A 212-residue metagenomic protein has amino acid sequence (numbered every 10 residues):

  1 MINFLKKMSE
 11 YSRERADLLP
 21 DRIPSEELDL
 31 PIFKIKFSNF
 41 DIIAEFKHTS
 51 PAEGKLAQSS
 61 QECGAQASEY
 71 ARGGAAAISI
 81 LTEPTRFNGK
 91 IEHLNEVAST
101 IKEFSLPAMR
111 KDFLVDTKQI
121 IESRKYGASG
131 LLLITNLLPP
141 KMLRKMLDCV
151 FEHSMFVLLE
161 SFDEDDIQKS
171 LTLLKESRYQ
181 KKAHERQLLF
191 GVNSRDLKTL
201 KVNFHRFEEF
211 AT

Functional and structural regions predicted by a protein language model:
M1-A108, T117-K118, S154-L188, L197-E208: Conserved N-terminal beta1-alpha1 strand-loop-helix module at the mouth
G74, Y126-A128: Active-site-proximal glycine-rich helix-loop-beta segment
S99, E103-Q119, K125, L133-T135 (+1 more regions): Glycine- and Gly-Pro-enriched alpha-helical subdomains that act as flexible, kink-prone "lid/hinge" or packing modules
L114, T135-P139, S194-L197: Short, acidic/turn-prone active-site loops that include or flank metal/cofactor- and phosphate-binding residues
L138-K141, D163: Short glycine/proline-centered loop/turn elements that form peptide/ligand docking sites
P140-K145, T199-N203: Short, charged, surface-exposed secondary-structure boundary motifs
L143-L159: C-terminal EAL-domain catalytic cores of bacterial cyclic di-GMP phosphodiesterases
